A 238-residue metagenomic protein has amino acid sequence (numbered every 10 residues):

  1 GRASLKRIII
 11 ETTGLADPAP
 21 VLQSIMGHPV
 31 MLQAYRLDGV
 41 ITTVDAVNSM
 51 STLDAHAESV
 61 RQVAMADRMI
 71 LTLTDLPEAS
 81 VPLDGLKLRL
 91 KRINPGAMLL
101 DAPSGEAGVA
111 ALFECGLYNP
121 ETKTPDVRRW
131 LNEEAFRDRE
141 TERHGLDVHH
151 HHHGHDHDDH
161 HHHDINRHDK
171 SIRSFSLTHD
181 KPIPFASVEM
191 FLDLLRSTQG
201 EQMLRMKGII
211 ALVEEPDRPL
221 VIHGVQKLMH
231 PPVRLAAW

Functional and structural regions predicted by a protein language model:
R2-V109: Phosphate/Mg2+-binding loops and adjacent switch elements in nucleotide/diphosphate-handling enzyme cores
R61, R68, T74-W238: C-terminal accessory "lid"/substrate-recognition subdomains
